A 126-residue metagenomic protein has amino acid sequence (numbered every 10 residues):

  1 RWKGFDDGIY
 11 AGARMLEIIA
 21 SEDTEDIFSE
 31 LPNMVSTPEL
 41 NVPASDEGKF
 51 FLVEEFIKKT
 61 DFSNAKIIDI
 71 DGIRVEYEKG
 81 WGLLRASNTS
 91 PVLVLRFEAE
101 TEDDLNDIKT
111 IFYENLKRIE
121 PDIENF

Functional and structural regions predicted by a protein language model:
R1-R96, T101-F126: Phosphate-binding and adjacent anionic-ligand microenvironments
